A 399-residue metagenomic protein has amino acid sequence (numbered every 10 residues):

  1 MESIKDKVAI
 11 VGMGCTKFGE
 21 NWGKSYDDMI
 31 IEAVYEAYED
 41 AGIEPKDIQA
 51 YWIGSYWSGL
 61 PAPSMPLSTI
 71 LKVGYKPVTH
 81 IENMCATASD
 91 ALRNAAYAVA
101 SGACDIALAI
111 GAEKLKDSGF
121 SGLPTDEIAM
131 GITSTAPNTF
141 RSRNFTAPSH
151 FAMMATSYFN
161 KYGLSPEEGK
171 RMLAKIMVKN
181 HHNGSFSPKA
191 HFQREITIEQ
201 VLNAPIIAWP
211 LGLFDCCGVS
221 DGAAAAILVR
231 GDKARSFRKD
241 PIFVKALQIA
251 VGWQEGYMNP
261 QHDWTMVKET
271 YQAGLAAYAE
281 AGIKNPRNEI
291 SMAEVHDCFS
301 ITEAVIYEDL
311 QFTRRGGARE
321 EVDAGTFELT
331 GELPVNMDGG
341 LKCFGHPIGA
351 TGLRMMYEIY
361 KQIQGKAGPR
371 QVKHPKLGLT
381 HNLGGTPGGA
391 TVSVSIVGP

Functional and structural regions predicted by a protein language model:
M1-A86, M154, Y158-E168, M172 (+6 more regions): Conserved active-site "lid/cap" helical segment
M1-K24, T133, P137, K161 (+8 more regions): Condensing-enzyme catalytic core mediating Claisen C-C bond formation in acyl metabolism
M1-W52, T69, G74, S89-N138 (+6 more regions): Cys-dependent condensing catalytic cores that perform Claisen condensation/acyl-transfer in fatty-acid/polyketide
I4-K5, S55-A107, K114-H150, F192-G218 (+3 more regions): Conserved catalytic cysteine-centered active-site region of acyl-thioester-dependent Claisen-condensing enzymes
I10, P45-G54, P77-N83, A107-G111 (+6 more regions): Beta-strand segments within the central parallel beta-sheet cores of soluble alpha/beta enzyme folds
S58-S68, G256-Q261, H296-E320, P347-G349 (+1 more regions): Short glycine/threonine-rich loop-to-helix capping motif typified by GTGT followed within a few residues by an Asp-Pro
N83-E113, P148-F186, A226-D232, F344-A367: Active-site-proximal alpha-helical scaffold in enzymes
A250-V251, A277, K284, D297-I301 (+1 more regions): Short, catalytically relevant binding-site loops at active-site mouths
